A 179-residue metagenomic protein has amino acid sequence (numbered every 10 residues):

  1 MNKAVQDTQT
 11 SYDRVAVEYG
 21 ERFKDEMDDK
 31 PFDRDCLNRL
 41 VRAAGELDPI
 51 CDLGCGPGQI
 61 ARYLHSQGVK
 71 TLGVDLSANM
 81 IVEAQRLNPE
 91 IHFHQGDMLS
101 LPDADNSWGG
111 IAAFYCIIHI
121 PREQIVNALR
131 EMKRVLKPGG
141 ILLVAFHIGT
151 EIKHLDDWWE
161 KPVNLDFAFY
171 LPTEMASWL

Functional and structural regions predicted by a protein language model:
M1-G45, T150: Conserved class I S-adenosyl-L-methionine
P49-L53, P57-S100: Class I SAM-dependent methyltransferase SAM/SAH-binding core
L99-I111: A short acidic, Gly/Pro-enriched loop at the edge of an enzyme's catalytic core that lines a small-molecule cofactor
G109-Q124: A short SAM/SAH-binding and catalytic strip from SAM-dependent methyltransferases
V126-P138: A short glycine-rich, Lys/Arg-flanked "PGG" loop and its adjoining helix->strand segment in the class I
G139-F146: Conserved beta-strand signature within the Rossmann-like core of class I S-adenosyl-L-methionine
I148-D166: Short, glycine-/aromatic-enriched active-site segment of Class I SAM-dependent methyltransferases
F167-L179: Short alpha-helix
